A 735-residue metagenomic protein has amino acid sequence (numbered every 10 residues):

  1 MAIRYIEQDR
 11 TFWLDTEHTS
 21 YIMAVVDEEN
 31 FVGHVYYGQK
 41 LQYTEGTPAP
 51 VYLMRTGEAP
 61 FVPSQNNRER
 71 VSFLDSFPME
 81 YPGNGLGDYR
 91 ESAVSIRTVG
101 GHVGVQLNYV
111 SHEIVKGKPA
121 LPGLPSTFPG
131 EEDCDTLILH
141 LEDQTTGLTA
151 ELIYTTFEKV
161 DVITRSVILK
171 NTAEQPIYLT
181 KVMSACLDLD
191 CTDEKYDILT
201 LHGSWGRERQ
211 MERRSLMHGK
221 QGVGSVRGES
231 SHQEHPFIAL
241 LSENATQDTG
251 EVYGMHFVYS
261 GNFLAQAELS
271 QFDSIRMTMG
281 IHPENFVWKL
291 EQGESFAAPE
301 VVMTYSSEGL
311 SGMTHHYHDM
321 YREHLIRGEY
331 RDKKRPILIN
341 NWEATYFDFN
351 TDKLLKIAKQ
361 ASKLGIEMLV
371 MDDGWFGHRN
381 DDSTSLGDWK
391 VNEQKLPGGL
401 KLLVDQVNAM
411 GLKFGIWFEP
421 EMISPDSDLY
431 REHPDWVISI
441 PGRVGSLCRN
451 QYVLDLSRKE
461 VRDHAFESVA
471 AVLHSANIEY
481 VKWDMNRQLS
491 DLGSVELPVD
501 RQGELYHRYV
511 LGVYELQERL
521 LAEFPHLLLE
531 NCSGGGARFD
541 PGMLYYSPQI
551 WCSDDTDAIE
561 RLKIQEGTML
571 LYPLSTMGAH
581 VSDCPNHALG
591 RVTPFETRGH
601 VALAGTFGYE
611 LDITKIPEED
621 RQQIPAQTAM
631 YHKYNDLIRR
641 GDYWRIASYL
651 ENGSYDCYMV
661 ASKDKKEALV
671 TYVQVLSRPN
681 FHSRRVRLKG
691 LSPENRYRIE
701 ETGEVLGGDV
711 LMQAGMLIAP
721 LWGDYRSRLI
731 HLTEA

Functional and structural regions predicted by a protein language model:
Y5, D9-W13, E17, Y21 (+3 more regions): Polysaccharide-binding surfaces and accessory modules of carbohydrate-active proteins
H18, V167, G293, I339 (+8 more regions): Conserved, mostly hydrophobic/aromatic
G104-Y109, W288-S307, R726-T733: Short Pro-Gly-centered flexible turn/kink motifs
I238, Q247, Y649-S692: Carbohydrate-binding surface patches
Y330-H464, Y480: Aromatic-lined carbohydrate-binding/catalytic grooves of carbohydrate-active enzymes
P397-G399, R431-H433, V437-P594, T606 (+2 more regions): Active-site neighborhood of glycoside hydrolase catalytic domains
E596-A647: Catalytic cores of secreted or luminal carbohydrate-active enzymes
G708-A735: C-terminal beta-strand-rich structural cap/linker in extracellular carbohydrate-active enzymes
